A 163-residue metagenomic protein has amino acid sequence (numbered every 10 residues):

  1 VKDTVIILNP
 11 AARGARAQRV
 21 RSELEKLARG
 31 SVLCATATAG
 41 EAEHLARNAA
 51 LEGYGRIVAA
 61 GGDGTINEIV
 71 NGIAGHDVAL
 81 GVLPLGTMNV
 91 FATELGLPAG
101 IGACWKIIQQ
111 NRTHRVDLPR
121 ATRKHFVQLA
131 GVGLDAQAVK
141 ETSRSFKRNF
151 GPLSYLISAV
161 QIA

Functional and structural regions predicted by a protein language model:
V1-I57, N67, G102-A103: ATP/NTP phosphate-donor binding region
V5-I7, K26, T36, L51 (+2 more regions): Catalytic core of DAGKc-family lipid kinases
P10, A60-G62, L85: Glycine-rich beta-strand-to-loop/alpha-helix junction loops that act as flexible
G14, G64-I66, N89, G133: Glycine-rich nucleotide phosphate-binding loop and flanking beta-alpha elements of Rossmann-like dinucleotide-binding
R16, V70, F91: Active-site-proximal flexible loops/turns
T65-H76: Short Gly/Thr/Asp-enriched flexible loops that form oxyanion-binding sites at enzyme active sites
